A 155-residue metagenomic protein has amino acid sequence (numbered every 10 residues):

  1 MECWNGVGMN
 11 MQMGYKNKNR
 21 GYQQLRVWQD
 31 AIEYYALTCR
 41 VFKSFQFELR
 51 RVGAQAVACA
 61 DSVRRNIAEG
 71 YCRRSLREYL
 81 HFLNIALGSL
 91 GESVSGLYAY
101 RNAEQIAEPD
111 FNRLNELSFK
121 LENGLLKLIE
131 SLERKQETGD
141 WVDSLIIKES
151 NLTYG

Functional and structural regions predicted by a protein language model:
M1-G155: Amphipathic alpha-helical assembly/interaction segments
